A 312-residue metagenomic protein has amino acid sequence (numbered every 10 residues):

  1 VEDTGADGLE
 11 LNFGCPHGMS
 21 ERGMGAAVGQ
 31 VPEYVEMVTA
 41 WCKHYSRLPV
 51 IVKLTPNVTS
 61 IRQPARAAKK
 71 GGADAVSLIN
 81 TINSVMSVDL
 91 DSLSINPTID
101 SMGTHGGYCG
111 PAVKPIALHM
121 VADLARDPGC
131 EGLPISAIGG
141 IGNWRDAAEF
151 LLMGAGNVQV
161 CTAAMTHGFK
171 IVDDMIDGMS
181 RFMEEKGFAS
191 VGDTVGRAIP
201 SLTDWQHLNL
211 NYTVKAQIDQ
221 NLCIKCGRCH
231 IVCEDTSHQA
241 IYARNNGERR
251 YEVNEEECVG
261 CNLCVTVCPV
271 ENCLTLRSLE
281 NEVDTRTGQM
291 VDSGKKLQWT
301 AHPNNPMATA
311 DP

Functional and structural regions predicted by a protein language model:
V1-S136, W144-N157, D204, N211 (+3 more regions): Alpha/beta enzyme core
F13-P16, T81-N83, T162-A163, N246 (+1 more regions): Short, ordered loop/turn segments at secondary-structure junctions
S87-H105, L151, A163-F188, Q289 (+1 more regions): C-terminal helical cap(s) of enzyme catalytic domains, especially alpha/beta-barrels
P115, H119-A122, D173, D177 (+5 more regions): Feature representing long, continuous alpha-helical segments
R181-A189, D193-N209, N221-L222, T236-Q239 (+1 more regions): Flanking helices and flexible, charged tails adjoining ferredoxin-like Fe-S electron-transfer domains in multi-subunit
S237, Y242-G247: Cytosolic Rossmann-like ligand/nucleotide-binding regulatory domains
N245-E257: Short linker/helix segments within small regulatory modules
